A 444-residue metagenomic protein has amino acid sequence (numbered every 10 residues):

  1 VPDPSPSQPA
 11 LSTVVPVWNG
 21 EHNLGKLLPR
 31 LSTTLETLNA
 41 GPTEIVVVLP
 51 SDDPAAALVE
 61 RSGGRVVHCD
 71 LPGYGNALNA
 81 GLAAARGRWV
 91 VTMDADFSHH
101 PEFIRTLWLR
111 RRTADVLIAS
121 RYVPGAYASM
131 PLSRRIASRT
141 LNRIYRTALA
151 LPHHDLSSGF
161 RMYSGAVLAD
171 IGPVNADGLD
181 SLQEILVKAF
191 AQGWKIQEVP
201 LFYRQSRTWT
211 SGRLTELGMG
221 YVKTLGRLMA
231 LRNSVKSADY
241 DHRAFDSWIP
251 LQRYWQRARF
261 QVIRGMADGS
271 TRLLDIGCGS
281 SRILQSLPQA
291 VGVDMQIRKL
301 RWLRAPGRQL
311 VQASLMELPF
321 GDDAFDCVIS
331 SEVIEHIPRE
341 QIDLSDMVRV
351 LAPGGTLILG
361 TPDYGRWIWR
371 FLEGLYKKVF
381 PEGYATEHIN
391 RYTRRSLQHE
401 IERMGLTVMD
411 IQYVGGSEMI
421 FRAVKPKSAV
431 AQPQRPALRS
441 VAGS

Functional and structural regions predicted by a protein language model:
V1-L11, H22, R30, L49-P50 (+3 more regions): Hydrophobic helical membrane-anchoring modules
P2-A128, A166-G172, Q183-A191, Q197: Structured catalytic core of nucleotide-sugar glycosyltransferases
Q8, A85-R88, T113, G269 (+2 more regions): Active-site acidic short loop of glycosyltransferases
D70-A84, W89, P101-L179, S206-E216 (+4 more regions): Acceptor/aglycone-binding surface of glycosyltransferases and processive sugar-polymer synthases
D96-S98, P319, I334, P338: A short, conserved beta-strand element in the Rossmann-like catalytic core that flanks the donor/metal-binding loop
G226-G321, C327, Q341-L344, L359-G360 (+4 more regions): Conserved N-terminal segment of class I S-adenosyl-L-methionine
C327-V333: A short beta-strand submotif of the Rossmann-like class I SAM-dependent methyltransferase core that lines
L351-L357: Short glycine-dipeptide loop
